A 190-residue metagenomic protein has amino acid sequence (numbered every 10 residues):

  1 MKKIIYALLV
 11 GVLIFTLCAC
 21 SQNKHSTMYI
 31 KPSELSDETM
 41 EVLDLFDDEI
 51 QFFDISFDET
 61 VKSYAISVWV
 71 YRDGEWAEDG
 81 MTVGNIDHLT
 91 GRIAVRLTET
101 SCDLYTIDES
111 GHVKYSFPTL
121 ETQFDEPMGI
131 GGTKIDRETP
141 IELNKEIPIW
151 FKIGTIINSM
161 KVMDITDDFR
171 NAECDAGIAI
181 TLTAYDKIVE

Functional and structural regions predicted by a protein language model:
M1-G11: Positively charged n-region of N-terminal signal peptides that target proteins for export
K2-I4, T27, K62, D103 (+2 more regions): Intrinsically disordered, low-complexity segments enriched in small/polar residues
I5-A7, S56-V61, D167-G177: Short, surface-exposed loop and linker segments with low hydrophobicity and enrichment for Pro/Ser/Thr
T16-A19: C-terminal motif of bacterial Sec signal peptides marking the signal peptidase cleavage site
S21-H88: N-terminal export/targeting and maturation segments
T82-E190: Extracytoplasmic electrostatic interaction patches
